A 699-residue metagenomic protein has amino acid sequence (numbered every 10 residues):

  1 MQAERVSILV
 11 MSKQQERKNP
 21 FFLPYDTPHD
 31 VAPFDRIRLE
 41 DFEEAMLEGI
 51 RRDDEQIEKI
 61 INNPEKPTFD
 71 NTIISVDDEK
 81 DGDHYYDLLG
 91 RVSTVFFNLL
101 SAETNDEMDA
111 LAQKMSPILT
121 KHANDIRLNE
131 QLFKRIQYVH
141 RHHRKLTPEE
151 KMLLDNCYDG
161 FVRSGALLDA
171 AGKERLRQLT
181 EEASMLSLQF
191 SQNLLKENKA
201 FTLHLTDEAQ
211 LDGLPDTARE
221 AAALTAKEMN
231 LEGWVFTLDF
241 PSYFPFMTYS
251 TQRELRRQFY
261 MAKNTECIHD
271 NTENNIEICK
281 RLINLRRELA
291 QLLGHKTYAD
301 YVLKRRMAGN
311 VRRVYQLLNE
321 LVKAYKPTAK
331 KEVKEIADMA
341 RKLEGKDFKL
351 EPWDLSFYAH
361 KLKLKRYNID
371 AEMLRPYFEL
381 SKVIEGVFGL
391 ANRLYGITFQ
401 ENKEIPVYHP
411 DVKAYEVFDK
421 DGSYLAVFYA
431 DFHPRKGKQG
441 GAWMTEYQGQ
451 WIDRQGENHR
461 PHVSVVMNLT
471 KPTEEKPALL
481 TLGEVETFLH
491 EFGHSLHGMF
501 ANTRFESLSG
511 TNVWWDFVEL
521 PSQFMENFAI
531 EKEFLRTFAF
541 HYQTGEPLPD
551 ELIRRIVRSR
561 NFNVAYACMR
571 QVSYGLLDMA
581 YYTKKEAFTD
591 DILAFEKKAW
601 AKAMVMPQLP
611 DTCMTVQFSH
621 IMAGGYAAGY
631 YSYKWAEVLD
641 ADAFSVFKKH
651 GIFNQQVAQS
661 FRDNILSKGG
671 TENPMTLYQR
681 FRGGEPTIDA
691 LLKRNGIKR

Functional and structural regions predicted by a protein language model:
M1, S7-I8: Short, positively charged and aromatic/hydrophobic N-terminal segments
V10-R38, E48, G233-V235, K382 (+8 more regions): C-terminal, non-catalytic "cap/extension" segments appended to globular domains
S12-E48, D53, M108-G309, A324 (+3 more regions): His/Asp/Glu-rich acidic catalytic environments and adjacent acidic regulatory segments
E40, E44-N62, I74, D78 (+30 more regions): A broad, structural surface signal
Q56-P67, V92-E103, G165-L168, E266 (+2 more regions): Secondary-structure edge/capping motif, primarily at the C-terminal ends of alpha-helices and the immediately following
K66-H143: Long, charged all-alpha helical bundle/coiled-coil segments in cytosolic proteins
L153-L154, Q192, K196-T237, L285 (+6 more regions): Active-site-proximal, well-structured secondary-structure segments within enzyme catalytic domains
T470-L489: Short pre-active-site segment immediately N-terminal to the catalytic Zn-binding motif
